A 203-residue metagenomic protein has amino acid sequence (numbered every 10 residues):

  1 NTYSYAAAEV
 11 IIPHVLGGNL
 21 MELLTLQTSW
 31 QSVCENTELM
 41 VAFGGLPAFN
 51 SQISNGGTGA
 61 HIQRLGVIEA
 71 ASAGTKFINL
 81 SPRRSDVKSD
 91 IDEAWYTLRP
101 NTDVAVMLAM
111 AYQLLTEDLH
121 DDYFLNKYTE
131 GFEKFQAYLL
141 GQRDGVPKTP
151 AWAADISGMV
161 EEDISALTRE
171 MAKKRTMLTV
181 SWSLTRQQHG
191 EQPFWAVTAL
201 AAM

Functional and structural regions predicted by a protein language model:
N1, M171-M203: A glycine-rich, hydrophobic/aromatic-adjacent loop/helix-cap motif
N1-N36: Anionic-ligand anchoring segments at beta-strand to alpha-helix junctions in alpha/beta enzyme folds, i.e., glycine
Y3, L46-F49, R83-D86, L184-T185: Solvent-exposed loop/turn segments at secondary-structure junctions within structured extracellular/periplasmic domains
A7-E9, S51-N55, K88-E93, M107-A111 (+1 more regions): Short acidic, glycine/serine/threonine-rich loops at helix termini
P47-H61: Glycine/threonine-rich flexible loop motifs
G59-A73: Catalytic-core regions built around general acid/base machinery
A71-I78, R83-K173: Long, well-ordered, tryptophan-enriched scaffold segments
